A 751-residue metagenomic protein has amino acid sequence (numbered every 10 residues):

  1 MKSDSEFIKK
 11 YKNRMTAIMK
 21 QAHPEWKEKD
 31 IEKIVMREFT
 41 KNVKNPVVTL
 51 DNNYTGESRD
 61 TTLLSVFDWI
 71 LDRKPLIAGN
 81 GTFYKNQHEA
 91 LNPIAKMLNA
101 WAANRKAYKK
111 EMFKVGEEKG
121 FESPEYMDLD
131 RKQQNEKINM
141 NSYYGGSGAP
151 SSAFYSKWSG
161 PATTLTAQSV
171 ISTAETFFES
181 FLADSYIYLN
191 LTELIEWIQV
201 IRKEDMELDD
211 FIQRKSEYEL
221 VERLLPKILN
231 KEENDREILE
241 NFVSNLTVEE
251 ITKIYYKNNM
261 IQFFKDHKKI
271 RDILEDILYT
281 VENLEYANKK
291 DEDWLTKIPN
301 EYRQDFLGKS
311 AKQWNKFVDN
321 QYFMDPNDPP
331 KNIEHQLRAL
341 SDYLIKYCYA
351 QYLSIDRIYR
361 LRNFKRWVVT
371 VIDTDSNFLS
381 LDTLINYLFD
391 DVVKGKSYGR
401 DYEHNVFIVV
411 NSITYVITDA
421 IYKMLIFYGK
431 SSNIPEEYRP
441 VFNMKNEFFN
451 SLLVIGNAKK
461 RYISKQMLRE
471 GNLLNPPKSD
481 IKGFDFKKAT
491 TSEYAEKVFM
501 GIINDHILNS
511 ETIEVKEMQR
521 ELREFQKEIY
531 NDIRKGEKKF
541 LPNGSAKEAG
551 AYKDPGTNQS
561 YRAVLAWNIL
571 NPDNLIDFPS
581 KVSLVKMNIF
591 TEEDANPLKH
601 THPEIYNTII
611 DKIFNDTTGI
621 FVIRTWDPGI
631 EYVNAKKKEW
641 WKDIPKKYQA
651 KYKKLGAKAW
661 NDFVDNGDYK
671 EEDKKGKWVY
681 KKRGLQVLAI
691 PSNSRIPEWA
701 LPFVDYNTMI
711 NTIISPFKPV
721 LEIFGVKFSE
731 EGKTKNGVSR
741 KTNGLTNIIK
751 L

Functional and structural regions predicted by a protein language model:
M1-L751: Conserved acidic
